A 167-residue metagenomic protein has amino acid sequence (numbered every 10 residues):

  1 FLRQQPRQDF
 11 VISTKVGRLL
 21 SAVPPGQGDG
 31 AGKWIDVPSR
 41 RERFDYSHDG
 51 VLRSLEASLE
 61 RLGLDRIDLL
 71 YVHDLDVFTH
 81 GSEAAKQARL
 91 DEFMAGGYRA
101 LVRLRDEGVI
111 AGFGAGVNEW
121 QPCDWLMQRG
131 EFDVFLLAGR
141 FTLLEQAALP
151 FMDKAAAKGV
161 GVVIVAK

Functional and structural regions predicted by a protein language model:
F1-A22, K33: N-terminal binding-site loop/beta-alpha segment at the start of enzyme catalytic domains that lines or forms
F1-V11, V51-R66, A148-G161: Short amphipathic alpha-helices and their capping/turn segments at secondary-structure boundaries
I12, L70-Y71: Conserved beta-ketoacyl condensing-enzyme motif
A22-R41, T79-G81: Short acidic, low-complexity segments enriched in Ser/Thr/Gly/Pro
I35-L52, K86-Q87: Active-site mouth loops of central-metabolism enzymes
R41, A57, F113: Short, flexible active-site loop motifs that bind/organize anionic cofactors or intermediates
S47-R61, N118-W125: Short, acidic/polar
V72-K167: Beta/alpha (TIM)-barrel catalytic core signal, keyed to glycine-rich beta->alpha loops juxtaposed to Asp/Glu that bind
